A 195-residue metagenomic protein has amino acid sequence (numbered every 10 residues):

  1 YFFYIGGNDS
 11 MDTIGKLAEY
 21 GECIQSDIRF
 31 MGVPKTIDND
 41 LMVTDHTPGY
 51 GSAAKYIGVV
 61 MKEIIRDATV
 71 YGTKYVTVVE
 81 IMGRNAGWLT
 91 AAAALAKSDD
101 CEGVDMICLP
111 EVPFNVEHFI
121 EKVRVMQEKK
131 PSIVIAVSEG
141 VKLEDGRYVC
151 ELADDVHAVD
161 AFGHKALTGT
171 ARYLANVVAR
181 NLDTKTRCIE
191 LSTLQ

Functional and structural regions predicted by a protein language model:
Y4-G6, D12-D27, M31, T47-R187: Accessory alpha-helical/coil subdomains and C-terminal extensions that flank or cap enzyme catalytic cores
M11, N39: Conserved catalytic-site region of short-chain dehydrogenase/reductase
P34: Anion-recognition interface
I37, P113-F114, T193: Residue-level detector of flexible, active-site-proximal loop/helix-junction positions within diverse enzyme catalytic
D40-T44: Mid-bilayer segments of alpha-helical transmembrane spans in multi-pass integral membrane proteins that mediate
K185-Q195: Active-site pocket-lining segment
